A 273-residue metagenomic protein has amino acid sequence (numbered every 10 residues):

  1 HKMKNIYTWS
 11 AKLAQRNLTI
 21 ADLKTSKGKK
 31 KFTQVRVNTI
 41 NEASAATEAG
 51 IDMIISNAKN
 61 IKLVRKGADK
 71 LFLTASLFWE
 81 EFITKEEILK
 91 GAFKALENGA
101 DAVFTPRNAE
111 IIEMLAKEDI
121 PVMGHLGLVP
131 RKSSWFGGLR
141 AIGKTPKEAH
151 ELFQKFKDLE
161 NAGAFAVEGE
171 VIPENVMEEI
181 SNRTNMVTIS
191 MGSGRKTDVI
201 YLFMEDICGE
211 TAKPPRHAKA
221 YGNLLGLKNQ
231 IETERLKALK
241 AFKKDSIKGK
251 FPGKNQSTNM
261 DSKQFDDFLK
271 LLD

Functional and structural regions predicted by a protein language model:
M3-D273: Alpha/beta enzyme core
